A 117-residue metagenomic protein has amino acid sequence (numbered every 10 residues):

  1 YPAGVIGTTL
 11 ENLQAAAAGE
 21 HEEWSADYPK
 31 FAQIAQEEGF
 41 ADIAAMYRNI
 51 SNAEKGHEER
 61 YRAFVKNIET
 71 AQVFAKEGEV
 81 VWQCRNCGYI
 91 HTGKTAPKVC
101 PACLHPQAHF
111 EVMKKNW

Functional and structural regions predicted by a protein language model:
Y1-W117: Non-heme di-metal
